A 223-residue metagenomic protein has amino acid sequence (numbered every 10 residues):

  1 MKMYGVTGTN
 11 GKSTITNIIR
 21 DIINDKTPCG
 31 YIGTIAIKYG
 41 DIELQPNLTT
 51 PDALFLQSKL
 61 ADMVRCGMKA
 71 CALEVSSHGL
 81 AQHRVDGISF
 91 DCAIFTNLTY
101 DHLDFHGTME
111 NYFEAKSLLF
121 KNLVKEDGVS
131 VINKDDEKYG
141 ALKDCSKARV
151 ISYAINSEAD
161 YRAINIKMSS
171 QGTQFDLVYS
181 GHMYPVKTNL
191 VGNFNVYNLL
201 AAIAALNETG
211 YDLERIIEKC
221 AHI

Functional and structural regions predicted by a protein language model:
M1-I132, K138-A148, Y179, L200 (+1 more regions): Phosphate-binding loop of NTP-binding sites
S77-L80, E137, S157-A159, I223: Short acidic loop-to-helix transition motifs that present clustered carboxylates
G107-F113, S117, G128, D144-I223: Adenine nucleotide phosphate-binding catalytic loops in nucleotide-utilizing enzymes
